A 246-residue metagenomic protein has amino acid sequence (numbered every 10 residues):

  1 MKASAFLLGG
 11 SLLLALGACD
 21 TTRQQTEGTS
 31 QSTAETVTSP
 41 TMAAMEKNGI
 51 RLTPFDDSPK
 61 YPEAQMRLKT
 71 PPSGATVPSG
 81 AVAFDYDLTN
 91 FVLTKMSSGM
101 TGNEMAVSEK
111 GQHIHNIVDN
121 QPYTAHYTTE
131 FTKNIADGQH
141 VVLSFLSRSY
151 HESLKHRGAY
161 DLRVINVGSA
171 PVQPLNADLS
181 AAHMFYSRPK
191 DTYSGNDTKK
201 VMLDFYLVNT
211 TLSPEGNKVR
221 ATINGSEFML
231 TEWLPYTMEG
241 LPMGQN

Functional and structural regions predicted by a protein language model:
A15-A18: C-terminal motif of bacterial Sec signal peptides marking the signal peptidase cleavage site
D20-T22: Bacterial signal peptide processing site
A34-S79, V167-G195: Short, compositionally biased P/S/T/A/G/V-rich stretches that sit at domain boundaries
V77-A83, S97-M100, G195-D204: Short coil/turn motif common to extracellular beta-sandwich-like domains
V82, Y86, A136-R148, F205 (+1 more regions): Short, well-structured beta-strand segments within conserved domains
I114-N116, V219-A221: Short beta-strand elements bearing conserved aromatic residues within extracellular beta-rich modules
Q121-T128, S226-E232: Short beta-strand segments within Ig-like beta-sandwich modules, predominantly Fibronectin type-III
S147-K155, F228: Short acidic/polar inter-strand loop motif in beta-rich domains
